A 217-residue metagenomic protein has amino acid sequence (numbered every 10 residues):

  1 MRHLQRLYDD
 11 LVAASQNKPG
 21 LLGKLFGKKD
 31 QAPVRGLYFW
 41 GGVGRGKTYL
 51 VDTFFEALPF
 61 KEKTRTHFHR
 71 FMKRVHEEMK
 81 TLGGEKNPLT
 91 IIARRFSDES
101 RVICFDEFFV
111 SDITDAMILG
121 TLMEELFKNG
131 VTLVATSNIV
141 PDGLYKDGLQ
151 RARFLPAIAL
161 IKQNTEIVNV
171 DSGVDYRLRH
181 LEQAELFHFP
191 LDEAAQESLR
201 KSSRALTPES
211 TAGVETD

Functional and structural regions predicted by a protein language model:
L7-G20, K24-V34: Phosphate-binding P-loop
F39: Hydrophobic anchor at the beta1->P-loop junction of P-loop NTPases
G44: Walker A (P-loop) phosphate-binding loop of P-loop NTPases
K47: Conserved lysine of the Walker
L50, F54, H67: Hydrophobic positions on the alpha1 helix immediately C-terminal to the Walker A/P-loop
F55-T64: Post-Walker A helix-loop "phosphate-sensing" segment adjacent to the P-loop in P-loop NTPases
K63-S100: Short glycine-rich substrate-engagement loop in P-loop NTPases that contacts/grips substrate
V110-H188, D192: Replace "adjacent to P-loop NTPase cores in ATP/GTP-dependent enzymes" with "adjacent to NTP-binding cores
